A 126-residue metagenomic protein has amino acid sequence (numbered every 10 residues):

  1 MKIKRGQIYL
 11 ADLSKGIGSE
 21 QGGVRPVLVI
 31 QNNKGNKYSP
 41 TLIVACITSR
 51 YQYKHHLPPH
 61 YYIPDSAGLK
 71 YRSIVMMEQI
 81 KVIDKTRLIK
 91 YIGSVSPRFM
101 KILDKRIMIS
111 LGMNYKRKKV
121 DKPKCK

Functional and structural regions predicted by a protein language model:
M1, S66-K126: C-terminal terminal-subdomain/extension
S14-G18: Short, charged beta-turn/beta-strand-edge "cap" motif at the junction between a beta-strand and an adjacent loop
S19-V24, V29-D65: Compact nucleic-acid interaction/catalytic patches
